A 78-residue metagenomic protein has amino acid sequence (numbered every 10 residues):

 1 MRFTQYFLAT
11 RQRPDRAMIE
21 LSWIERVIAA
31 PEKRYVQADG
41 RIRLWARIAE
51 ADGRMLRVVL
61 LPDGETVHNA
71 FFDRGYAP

Functional and structural regions predicted by a protein language model:
M1-P78: Ribonuclease/tRNase effector modules and their secretory precursors
